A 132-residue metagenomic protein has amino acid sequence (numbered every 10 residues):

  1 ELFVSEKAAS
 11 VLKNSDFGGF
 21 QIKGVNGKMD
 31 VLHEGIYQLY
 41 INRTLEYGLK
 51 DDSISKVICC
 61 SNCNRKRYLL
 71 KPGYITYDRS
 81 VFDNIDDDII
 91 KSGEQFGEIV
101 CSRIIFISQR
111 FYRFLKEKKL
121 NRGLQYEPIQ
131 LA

Functional and structural regions predicted by a protein language model:
E1-L2, E6-A132: Phosphate/anion-contacting hairpin/loop surfaces
